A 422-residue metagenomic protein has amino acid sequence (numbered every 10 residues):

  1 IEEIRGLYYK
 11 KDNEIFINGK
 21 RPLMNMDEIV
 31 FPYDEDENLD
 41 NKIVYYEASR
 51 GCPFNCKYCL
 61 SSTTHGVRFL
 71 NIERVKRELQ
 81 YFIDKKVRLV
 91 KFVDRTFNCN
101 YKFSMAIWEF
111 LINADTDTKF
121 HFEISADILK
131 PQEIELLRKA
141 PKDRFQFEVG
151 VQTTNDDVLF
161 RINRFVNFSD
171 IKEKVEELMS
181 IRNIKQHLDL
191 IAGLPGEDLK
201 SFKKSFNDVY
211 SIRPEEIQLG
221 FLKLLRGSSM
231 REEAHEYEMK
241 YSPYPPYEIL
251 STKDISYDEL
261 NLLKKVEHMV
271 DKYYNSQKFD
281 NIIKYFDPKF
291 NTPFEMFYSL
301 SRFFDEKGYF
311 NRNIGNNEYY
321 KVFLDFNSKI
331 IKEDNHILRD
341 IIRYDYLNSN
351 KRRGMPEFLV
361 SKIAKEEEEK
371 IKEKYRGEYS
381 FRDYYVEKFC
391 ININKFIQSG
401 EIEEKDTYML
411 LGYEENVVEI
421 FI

Functional and structural regions predicted by a protein language model:
I1-P22: Glycine-rich beta-alpha loop elements in corrinoid/cobalamin-binding modules across cobalamin-dependent enzymes
E2, M24, D258-K265, E295 (+1 more regions): Generic recognition of short, well-ordered alpha-helical interface segments
E3-I4, N25, D40-K42: A generic structural signal for well-ordered coil/turn residues at beta-strand boundaries that shape enzyme active-site
G19-E37: A short, charged helix-loop
I29-V30, E37, C59-L60, E236-P245: Short glycine/proline- and charge-enriched loop/turn segments that cap or connect secondary-structure elements
F31-S180, I184: Radical SAM [4Fe-4S] cluster-binding motif and immediate context
K76, I83-V93, K119-E123, R138-T153 (+1 more regions): Conserved C-terminal portion of the radical SAM core fold that forms the substrate/S-adenosylmethionine-binding
H268-I422: Radical SAM enzyme core and accessory elements
